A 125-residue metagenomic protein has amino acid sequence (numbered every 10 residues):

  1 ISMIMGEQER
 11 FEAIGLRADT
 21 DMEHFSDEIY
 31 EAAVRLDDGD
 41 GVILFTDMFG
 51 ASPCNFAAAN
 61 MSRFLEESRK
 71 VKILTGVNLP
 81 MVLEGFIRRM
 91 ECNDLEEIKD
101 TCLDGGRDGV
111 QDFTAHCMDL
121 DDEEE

Functional and structural regions predicted by a protein language model:
I1-E125: N-terminal loops that bind phosphate or other acidic moieties and the adjacent beta-alpha structural core
